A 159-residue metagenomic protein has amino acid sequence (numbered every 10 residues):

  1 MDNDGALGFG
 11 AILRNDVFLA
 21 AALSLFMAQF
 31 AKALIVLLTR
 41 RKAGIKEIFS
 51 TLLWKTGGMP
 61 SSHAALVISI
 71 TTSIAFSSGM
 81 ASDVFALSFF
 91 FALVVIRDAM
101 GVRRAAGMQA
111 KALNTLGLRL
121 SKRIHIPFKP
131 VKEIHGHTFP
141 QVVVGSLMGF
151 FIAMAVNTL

Functional and structural regions predicted by a protein language model:
M1-I12: Short, strongly hydrophobic alpha-helical membrane anchors
N15-A33: N-terminal signal-anchor transmembrane alpha helix
F26, E47-L159: Membrane-embedded catalytic cores of phosphoryl/pyrophosphoryl-handling enzymes
F30-I48: Membrane-interface helix-loop junction between the first two transmembrane segments
